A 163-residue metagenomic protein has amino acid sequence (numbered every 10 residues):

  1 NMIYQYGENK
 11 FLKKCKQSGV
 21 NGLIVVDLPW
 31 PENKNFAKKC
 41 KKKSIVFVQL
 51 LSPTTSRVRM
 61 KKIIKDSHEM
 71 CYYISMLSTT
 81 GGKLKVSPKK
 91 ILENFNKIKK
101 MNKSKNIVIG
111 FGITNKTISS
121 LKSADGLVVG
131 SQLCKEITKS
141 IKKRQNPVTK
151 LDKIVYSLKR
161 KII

Functional and structural regions predicted by a protein language model:
N1-M2, L28, L50-T54, M76-L77 (+2 more regions): Active-site beta-loop-alpha junctions enriched in small/polar residues
I3-K10, V25-K42, S56-K62, T80-K97 (+2 more regions): Active-site-adjacent beta->alpha loops and helix N-cap segments on the catalytic face of soluble alpha/beta enzymes
C15-N21, K41-V48, K65-Y73, S123-V128: Glycine-enriched alpha-helix->loop->beta-strand junction motifs that scaffold or abut catalytic
K16, A37-K41, L92-K103, V155-I163: Surface-exposed amphipathic alpha-helices with a cationic face
G19-E32, V46-T55, I74: Catalytic beta/alpha-barrel core
C40-L50, I98-G112: Short beta-strand/loop segments at the ligand-binding rim of alpha/beta enzyme cores
T55-D66, M101-N102, I109-L127: Catalytic cores of alpha/beta
L133-I163: C-terminal helical cap(s) of enzyme catalytic domains, especially alpha/beta-barrels
